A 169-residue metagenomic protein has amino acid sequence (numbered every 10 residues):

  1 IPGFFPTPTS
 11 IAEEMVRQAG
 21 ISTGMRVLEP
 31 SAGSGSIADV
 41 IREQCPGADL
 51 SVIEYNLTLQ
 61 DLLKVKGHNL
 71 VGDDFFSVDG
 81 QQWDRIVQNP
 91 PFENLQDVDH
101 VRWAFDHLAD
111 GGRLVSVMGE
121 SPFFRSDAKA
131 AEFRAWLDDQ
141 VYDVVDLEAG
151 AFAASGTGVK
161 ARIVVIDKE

Functional and structural regions predicted by a protein language model:
I1-E169: Class I S-adenosyl-L-methionine-dependent methyltransferase catalytic core
